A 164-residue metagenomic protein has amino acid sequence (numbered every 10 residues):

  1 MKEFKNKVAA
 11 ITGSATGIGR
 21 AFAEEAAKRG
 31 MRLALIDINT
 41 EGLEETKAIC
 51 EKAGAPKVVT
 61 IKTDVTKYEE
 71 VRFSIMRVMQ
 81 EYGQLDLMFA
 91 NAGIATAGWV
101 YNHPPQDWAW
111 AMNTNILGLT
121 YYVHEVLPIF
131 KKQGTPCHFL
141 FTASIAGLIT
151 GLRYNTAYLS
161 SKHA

Functional and structural regions predicted by a protein language model:
K2-L33: Canonical Rossmann dinucleotide-binding motif of NAD(H)/NADP(H)-dependent dehydrogenases/reductases, specifically
M31-E45: Conserved glycine-rich Rossmann-like NAD(P)H-binding loop of the short-chain dehydrogenase/reductase
T40-E41, K62-F73, P105: The beta1-alpha1 cofactor-binding region of Rossmann-like NAD(H)/NADP(H)-dependent oxidoreductases
W99-V100, P104-A109: Substrate-binding pocket helix/loop in short-chain dehydrogenase/reductase
H103, T150-L159: Active-site loop-to-helix junction immediately N-terminal to the catalytic Tyr of the SDR YXXXK motif in Rossmann-fold
V123-H124: A short, exposed helix-loop element centered on a Lys and neighboring polar residues
S144: Residue(s) in the substrate-gating loop at a strand-loop-helix junction that position the organic substrate next
